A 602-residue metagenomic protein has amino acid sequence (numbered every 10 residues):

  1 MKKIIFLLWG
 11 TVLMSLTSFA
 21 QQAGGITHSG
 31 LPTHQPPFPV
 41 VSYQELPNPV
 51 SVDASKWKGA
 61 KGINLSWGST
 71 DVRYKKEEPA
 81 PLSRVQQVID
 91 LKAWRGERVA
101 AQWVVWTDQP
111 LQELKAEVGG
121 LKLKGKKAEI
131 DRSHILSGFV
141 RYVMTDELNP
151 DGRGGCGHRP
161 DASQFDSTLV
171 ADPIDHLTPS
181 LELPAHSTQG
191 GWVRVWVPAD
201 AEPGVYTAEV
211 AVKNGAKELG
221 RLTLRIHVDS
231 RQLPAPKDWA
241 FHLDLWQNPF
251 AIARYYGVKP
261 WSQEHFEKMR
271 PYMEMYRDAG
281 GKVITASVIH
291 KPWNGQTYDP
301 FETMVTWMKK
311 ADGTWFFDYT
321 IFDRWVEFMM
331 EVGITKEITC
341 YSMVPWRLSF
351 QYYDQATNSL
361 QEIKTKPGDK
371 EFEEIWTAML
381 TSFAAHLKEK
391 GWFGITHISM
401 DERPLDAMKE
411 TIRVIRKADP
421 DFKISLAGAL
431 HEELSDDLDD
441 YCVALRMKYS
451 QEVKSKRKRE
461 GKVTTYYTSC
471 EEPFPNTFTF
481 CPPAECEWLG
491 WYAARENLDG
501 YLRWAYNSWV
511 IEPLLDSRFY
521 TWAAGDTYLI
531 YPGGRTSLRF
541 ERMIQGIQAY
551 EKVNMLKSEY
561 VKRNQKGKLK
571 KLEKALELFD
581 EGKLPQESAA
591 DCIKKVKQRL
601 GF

Functional and structural regions predicted by a protein language model:
M1-G25: Bacterial Sec-dependent N-terminal signal peptides
S18-N294, W392-F393, Q586-F602: Mature N-terminal, pre-catalytic/accessory segment of carbohydrate-active enzymes
R95, E267-K268, F317-I321, D406-A407 (+2 more regions): Short, glycine/acidic-rich beta->alpha junctions
F165-D166, I174-D175, S187, W196 (+4 more regions): Aromatic-lined carbohydrate-binding surfaces of glycoside hydrolases
S349-Y352, L360, K364-F372, W376-L430 (+2 more regions): Catalytic domains of carbohydrate-active enzymes that cleave complex glycans
F422-K448, Y467: Aromatic- and acid-rich polysaccharide-binding/catalytic face of secreted or lumenal carbohydrate-active enzymes
K458-W488: Active-site clefts of carbohydrate-active enzymes
P482-Y528: Substrate-binding cleft of secreted/luminal carbohydrate-active enzymes
